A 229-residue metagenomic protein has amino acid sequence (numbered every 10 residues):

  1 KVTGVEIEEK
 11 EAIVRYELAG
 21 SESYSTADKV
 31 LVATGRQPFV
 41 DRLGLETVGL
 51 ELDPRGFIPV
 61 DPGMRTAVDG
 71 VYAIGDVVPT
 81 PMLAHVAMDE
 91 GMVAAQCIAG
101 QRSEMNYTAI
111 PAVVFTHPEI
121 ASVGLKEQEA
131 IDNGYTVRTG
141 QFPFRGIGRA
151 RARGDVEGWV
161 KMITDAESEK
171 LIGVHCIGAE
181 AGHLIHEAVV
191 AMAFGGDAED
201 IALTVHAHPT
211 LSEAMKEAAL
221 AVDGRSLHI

Functional and structural regions predicted by a protein language model:
K1-E11: A conserved short coil-to-beta-strand element within the FAD-binding core of flavoproteins
G4, G49, G63, K161-I163: Short, surface-exposed charged micro-motifs
V14-E17: Short beta-strand segments that buttress and anchor functional surface loops
G20, P54, A166-S168: Short acidic-glycine loop/turn motifs at beta-strand connectors
Y24-C97, H183, A191: FAD-site-proximal beta/loop scaffold in flavoenzymes
I74, H85-T108, Y135-V137, F194-A198: Internal hydrophobic alpha-helix adjacent to the cofactor/substrate pocket in enzyme cavities
A99, I110, F115-I229: Flexible, glycine-rich terminal cap/loop adjacent to redox cofactors in electron-transfer oxidoreductases
